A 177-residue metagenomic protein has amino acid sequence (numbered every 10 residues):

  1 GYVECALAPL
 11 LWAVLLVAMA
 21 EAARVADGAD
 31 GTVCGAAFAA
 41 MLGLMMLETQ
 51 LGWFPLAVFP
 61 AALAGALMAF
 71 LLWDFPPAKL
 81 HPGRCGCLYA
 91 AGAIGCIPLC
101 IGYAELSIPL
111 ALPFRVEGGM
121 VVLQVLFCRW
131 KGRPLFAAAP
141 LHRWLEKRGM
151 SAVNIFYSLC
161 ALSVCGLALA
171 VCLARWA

Functional and structural regions predicted by a protein language model:
G1-L7: Short aromatic-rich membrane-water interface segments that cap or initiate transmembrane helices in multi-pass membrane
L7-A22, A29-A177: Alpha-helical transmembrane segments
